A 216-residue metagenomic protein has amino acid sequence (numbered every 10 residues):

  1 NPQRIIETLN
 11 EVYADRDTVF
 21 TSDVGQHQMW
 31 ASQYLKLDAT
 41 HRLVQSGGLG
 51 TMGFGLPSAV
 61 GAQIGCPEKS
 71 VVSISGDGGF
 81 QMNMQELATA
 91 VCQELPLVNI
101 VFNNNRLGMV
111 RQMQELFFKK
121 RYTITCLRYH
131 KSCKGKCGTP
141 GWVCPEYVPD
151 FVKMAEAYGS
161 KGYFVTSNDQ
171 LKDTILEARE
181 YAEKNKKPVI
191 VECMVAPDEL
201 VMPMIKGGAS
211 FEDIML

Functional and structural regions predicted by a protein language model:
N1-A62: Active-site diphosphate/adenylate-binding microenvironment
Q28-M29, G50-M52, F80-Q81, N105-M109 (+1 more regions): Short gly/pro/ser/thr-enriched loop/turn and capping motifs at secondary-structure boundaries
W30-K36, G55-P57, M84-E86, M109-Q114 (+1 more regions): Short acidic, glycine/serine/threonine-rich loops at helix termini
E68-M82, L97-F102: A short, small-residue-rich loop immediately preceding and capping a beta-strand
C92-V110: A glycine-rich helix N-cap at a beta->alpha junction
E115-E177: Conserved thiamine diphosphate
K153, N168-K172, L176-L216: Glycine/aspartate-rich loop-and-adjacent alpha/beta segment that forms the canonical ThDP
